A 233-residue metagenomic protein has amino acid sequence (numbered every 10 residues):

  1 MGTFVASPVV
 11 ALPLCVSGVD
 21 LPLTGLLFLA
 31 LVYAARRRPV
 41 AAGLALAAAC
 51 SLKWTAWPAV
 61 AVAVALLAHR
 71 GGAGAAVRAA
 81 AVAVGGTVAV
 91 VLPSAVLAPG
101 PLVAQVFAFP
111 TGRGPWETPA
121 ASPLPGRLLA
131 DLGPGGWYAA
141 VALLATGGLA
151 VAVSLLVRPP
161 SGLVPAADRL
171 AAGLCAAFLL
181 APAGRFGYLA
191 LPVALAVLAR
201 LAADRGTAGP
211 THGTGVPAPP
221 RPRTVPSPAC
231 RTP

Functional and structural regions predicted by a protein language model:
M1-L29, L67-F186, R200-A202, A229: Primarily membrane-embedded glycan-assembly and transfer machineries that use lipid-linked glycans
F28-V32, A59-A63, L174, V193: Transmembrane alpha-helix boundary and packing residues in multipass membrane permease domains and related
A30-A41: Membrane-interface transmembrane helices that cradle and orient dolichyl/undecaprenyl
A42-L46, T55-L66, L189-L191: Transmembrane-embedded, aromatic-rich helix segments that form part of the hydrophobic channel/pocket engaging
G43, P101-Q105, P123-R127, G187-A194 (+1 more regions): A cytosolic-side transmembrane-helix exit/cap motif
A73, R200-P233: Actinobacteria-biased recognition of intrinsically disordered, low-complexity terminal regions
